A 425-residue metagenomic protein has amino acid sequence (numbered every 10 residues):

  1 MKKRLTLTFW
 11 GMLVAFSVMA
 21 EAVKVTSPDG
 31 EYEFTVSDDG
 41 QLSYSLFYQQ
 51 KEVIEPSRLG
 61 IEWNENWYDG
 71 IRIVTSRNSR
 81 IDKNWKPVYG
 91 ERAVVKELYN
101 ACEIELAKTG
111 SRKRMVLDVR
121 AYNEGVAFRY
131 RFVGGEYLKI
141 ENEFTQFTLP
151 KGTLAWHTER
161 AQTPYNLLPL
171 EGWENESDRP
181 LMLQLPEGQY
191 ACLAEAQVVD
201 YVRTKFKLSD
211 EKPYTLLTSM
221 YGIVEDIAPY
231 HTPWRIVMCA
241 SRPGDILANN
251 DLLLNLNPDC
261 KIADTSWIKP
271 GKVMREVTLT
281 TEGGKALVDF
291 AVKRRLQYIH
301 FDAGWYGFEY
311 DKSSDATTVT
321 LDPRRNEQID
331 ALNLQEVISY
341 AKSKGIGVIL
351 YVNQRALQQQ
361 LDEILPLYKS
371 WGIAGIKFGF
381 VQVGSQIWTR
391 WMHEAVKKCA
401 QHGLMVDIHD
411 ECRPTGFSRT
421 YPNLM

Functional and structural regions predicted by a protein language model:
M1-F9: Bacterial N-terminal signal peptides that target proteins for export
A15-S17: N-terminal signal peptide c-region/cleavage motif recognized by signal peptidases
A22-D259: N-terminal accessory beta-strand-rich subdomains and adjacent acidic, glycine-rich linkers that precede catalytic cores
K108-G110, A121-N123, K151, A240 (+5 more regions): Short, flexible loop/turn elements at secondary-structure junctions
G134-E136, T280, Q382: A generic structural motif
Y230-Y298, D302: An acidic-aromatic substrate-binding cleft motif
A303-M425: Aromatic- and carboxylate-enriched substrate-binding clefts and catalytic-loop regions of carbohydrate-active enzymes
